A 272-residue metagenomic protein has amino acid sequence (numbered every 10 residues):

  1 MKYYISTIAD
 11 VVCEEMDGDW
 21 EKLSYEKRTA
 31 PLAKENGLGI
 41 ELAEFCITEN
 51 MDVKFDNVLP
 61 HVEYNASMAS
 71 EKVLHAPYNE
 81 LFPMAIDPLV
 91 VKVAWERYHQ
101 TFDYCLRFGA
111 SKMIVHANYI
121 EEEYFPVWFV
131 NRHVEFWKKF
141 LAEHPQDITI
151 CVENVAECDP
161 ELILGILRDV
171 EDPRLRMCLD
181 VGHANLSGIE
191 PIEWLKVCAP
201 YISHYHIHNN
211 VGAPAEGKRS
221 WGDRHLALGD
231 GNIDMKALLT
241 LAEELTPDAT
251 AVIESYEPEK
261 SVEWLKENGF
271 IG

Functional and structural regions predicted by a protein language model:
M1-K2, T29, S111, P160-L175 (+1 more regions): Histidine-acidic metal/acid-base catalytic patches
M1-Q100, G272: N-terminal pre-domain/capping segments
Y3-T7, L38-L42, K72-A76, M113-V115 (+4 more regions): Hydrophobic faces of well-ordered beta-strands that scaffold small-molecule active sites in alpha/beta enzyme cores
D10-S24, A43-V58, L81-A85, E121-F125 (+4 more regions): Acidic-and-aromatic substrate-binding clefts and catalytic sites of carbohydrate-active enzymes
S24-R28, Y64-M68, D103, F125-N131 (+4 more regions): Short acidic/polar alpha-helix capping motifs at helix-coil junctions
E26-G37, V53-L74, H99-G109, F140-P145 (+4 more regions): Acidic (Asp/Glu)-rich catalytic clusters
K54-P60, V90-H99, V127-W137, G188-V197 (+1 more regions): Charged helix-capping and loop-helix junction motifs
P83-R176: Active-site acidic/histidine proton-transfer and metal-coordination neighborhood in alpha/beta enzyme cores
